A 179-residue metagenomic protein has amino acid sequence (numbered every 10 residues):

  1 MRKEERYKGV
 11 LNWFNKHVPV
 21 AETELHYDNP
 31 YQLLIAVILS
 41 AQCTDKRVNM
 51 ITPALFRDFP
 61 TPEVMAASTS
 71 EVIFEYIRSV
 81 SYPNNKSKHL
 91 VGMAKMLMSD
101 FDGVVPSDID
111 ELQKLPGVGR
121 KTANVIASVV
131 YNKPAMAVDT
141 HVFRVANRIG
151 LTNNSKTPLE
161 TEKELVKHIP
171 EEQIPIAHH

Functional and structural regions predicted by a protein language model:
R2-H179: Catalytic cores of DNA base-excision repair glycosylases
